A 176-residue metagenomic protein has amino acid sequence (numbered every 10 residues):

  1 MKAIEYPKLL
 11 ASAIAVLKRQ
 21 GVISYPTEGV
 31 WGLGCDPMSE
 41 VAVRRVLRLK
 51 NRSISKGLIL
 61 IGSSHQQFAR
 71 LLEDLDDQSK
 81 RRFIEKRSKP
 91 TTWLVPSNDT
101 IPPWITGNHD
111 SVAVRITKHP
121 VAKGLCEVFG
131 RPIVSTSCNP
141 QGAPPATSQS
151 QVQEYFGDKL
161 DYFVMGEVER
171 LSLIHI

Functional and structural regions predicted by a protein language model:
M1-I174: Active-site-adjacent structural elements in enzyme catalytic cores
